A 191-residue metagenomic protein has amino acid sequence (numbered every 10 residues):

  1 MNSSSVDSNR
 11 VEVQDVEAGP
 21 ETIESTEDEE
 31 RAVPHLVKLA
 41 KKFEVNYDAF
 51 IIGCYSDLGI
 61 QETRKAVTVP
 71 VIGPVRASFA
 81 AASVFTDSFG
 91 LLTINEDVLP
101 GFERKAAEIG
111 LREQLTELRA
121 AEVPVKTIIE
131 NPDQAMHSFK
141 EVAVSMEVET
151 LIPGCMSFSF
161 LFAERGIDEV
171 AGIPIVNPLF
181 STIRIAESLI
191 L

Functional and structural regions predicted by a protein language model:
M1-P34, T93-P132: N-terminal glycine-rich anion-binding loop in soluble enzyme alpha/beta folds
S8-N9, V69, D87, E113-T116 (+1 more regions): A structural micro-motif
V13-Q14, I52, V71-P74, I152-P153 (+1 more regions): General beta-strand structural signal in soluble alpha/beta enzymes
P20-L39, G53-T63: N-terminal active-site wall of soluble small-molecule enzyme domains
S25-V45, P132-V142: Glycine-rich, highly charged phosphate/nucleotide-binding loops
A49-I52, S56-I60, V142-A171, T182-A186: Hydrophobic alpha-helical
R64-F85, I167-A186: Short, acidic/small-residue loops that bind anionic groups at enzyme active sites
F89-L92, I152: Conserved beta-strand elements of the Class I
